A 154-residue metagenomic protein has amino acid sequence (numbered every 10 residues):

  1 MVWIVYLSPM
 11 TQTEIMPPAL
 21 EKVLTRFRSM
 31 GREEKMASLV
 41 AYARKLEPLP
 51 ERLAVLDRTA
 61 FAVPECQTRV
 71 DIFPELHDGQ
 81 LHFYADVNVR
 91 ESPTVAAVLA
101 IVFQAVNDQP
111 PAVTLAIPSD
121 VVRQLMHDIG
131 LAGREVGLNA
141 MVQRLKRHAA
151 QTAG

Functional and structural regions predicted by a protein language model:
T13-A60: Extended low-complexity intrinsically disordered regions
T68-L76: Short beta-strand elements
E75-S92, Q104-N107: Conserved interaction-surface patches within small, structured recognition/assembly domains
V98-L99: Primarily the active-site beta-strand->alpha-helix module of PP2C/PPM metal-dependent phosphatases, and frequently
D108-Q124: Glycine-rich phosphate/pyrophosphate-binding loops and their adjacent beta-strand/loop elements at enzyme active sites
Q124-G154: C-terminal binding/interaction regions
